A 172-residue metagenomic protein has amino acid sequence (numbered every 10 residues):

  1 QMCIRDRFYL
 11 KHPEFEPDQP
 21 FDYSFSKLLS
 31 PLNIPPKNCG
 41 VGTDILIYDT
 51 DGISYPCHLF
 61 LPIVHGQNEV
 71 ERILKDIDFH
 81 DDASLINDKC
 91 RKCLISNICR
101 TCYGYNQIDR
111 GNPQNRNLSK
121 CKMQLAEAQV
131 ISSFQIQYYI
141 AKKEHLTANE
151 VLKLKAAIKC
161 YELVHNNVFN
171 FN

Functional and structural regions predicted by a protein language model:
M2-I4: Short, small-residue-biased leader/transition segments that mark boundaries at the very start of proteins
R7-E16: Secondary-structure boundary elements
P13, K27, L59, K142-K143 (+1 more regions): Generic alpha-helical secondary structure signal
E16-P20, A148-N149: Short, flexible loop/turn segments with low-complexity composition
P20-A126: Accessory C-terminal segments flanking Radical SAM cores
D88-N172: Radical SAM enzyme core and accessory elements
